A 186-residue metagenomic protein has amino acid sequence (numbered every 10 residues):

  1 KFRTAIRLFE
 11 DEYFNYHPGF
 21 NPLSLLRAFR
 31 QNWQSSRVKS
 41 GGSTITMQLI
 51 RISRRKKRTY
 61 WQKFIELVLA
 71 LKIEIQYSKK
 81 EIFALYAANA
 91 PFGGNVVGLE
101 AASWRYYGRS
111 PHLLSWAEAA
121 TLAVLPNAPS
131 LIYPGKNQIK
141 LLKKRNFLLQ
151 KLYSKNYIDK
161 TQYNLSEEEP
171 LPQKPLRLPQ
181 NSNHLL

Functional and structural regions predicted by a protein language model:
K1-I45, V97-A102, Y107: Flexible, acidic/glycine-enriched loop-and-adjacent beta/alpha segments that face the extracytoplasmic/periplasmic side
R37-L186: Non-catalytic, structured segments within soluble enzyme domains
